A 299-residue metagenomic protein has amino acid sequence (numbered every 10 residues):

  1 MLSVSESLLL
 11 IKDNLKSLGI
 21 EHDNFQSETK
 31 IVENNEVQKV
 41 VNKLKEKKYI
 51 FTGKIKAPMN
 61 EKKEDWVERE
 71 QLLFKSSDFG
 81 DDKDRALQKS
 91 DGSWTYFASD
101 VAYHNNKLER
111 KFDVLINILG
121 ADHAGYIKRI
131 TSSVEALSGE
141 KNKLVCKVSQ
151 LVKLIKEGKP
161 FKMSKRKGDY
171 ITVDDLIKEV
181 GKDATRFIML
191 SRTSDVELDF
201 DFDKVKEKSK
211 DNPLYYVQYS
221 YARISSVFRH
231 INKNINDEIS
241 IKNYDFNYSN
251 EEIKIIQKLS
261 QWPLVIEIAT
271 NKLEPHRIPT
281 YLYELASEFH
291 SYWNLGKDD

Functional and structural regions predicted by a protein language model:
M1-D299: Non-catalytic interaction-recognition regions
